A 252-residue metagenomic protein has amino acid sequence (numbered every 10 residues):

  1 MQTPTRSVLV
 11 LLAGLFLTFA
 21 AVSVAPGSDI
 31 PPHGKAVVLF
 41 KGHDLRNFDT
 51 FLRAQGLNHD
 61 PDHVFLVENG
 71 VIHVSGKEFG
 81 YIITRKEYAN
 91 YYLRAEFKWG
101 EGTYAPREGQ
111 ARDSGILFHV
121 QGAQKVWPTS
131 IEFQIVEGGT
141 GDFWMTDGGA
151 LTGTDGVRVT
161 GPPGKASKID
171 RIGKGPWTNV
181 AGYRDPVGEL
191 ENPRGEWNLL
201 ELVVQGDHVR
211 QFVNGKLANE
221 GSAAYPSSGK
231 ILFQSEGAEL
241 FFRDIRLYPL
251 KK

Functional and structural regions predicted by a protein language model:
M1-R6: N-terminal secretory signal peptides that target proteins for export/translocation
V10-A20: Bacterial N-terminal signal peptides
V24-K252: Carbohydrate-interacting regions of secretory-pathway proteins
